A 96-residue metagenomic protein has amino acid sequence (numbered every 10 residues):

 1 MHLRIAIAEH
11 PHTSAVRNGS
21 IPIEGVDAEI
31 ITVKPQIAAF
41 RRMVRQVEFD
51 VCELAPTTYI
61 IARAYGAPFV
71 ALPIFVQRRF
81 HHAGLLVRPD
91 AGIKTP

Functional and structural regions predicted by a protein language model:
R4-P96: Short, glycine-/small- and polar/acidic-enriched structural segments that line small-molecule recognition paths
